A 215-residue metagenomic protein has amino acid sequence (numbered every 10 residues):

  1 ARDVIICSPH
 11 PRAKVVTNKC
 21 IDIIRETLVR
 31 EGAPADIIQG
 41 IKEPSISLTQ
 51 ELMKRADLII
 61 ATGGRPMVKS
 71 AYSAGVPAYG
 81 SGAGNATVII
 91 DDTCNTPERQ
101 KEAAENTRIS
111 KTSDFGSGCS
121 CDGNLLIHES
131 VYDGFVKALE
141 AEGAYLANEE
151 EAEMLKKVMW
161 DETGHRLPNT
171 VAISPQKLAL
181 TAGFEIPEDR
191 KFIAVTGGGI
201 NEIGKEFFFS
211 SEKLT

Functional and structural regions predicted by a protein language model:
A1-K101: Rossmann-like NAD(P) dinucleotide-binding subdomain of oxidoreductase/dehydrogenase enzymes
V4, K19, V68-I203: ALDH superfamily catalytic-core signature
H10, S117, T215: Histidine-centered active-site/metal-ligand motif
R55-I59, G123, T215: Short active-site oxyanion
F207-T215: Conserved glycine-rich beta-strand-loop-beta hairpin in the small C-terminal domain of fold type I
